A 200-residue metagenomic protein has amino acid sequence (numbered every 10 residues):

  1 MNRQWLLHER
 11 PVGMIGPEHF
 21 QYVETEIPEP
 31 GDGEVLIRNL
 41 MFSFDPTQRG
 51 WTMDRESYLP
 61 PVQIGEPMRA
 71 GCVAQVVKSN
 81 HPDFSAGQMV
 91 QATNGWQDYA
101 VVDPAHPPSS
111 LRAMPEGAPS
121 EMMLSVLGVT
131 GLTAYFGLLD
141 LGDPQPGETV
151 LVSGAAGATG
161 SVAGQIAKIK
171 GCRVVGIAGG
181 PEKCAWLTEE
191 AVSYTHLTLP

Functional and structural regions predicted by a protein language model:
E26-F44, M53-W96: Glycine-rich beta-strand-centered segment in the early N-terminal region that forms part of a ligand/cofactor-binding
A70-Q75, S85-G154: NAD(P)H dinucleotide-binding glycine-rich loop of Rossmann-like/cofactor-binding domains, especially the beta1-alpha1
T159: Hydrophobic/small residue at the entry helix of a nucleotide-binding pocket
I169-R173: Conserved S-adenosyl-L-methionine
I177-G180: N-terminal Rossmann-fold cofactor-binding loop
C184-A185: Short alpha-helix immediately C-terminal to the canonical SAM-binding loop
E189-V192: Short, conserved SAM-binding/catalytic segment of Class I S-adenosyl-L-methionine-dependent methyltransferases
T195-P200: Conserved small/polar residues in nucleotide/adenosyl-binding loops
